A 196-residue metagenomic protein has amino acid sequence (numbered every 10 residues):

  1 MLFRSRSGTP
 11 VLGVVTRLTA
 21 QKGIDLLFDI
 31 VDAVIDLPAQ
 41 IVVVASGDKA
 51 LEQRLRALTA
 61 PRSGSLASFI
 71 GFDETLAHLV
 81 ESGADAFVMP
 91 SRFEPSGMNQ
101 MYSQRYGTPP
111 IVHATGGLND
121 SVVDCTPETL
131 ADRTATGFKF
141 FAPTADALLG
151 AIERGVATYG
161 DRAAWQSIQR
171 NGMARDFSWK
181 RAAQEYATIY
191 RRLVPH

Functional and structural regions predicted by a protein language model:
M1-L2: Short, small-residue-biased leader/transition segments that mark boundaries at the very start of proteins
R6-K22: Conserved donor-binding/catalytic core segment of Leloir-type glycosyltransferases
L12-T16, V44, P90: Short hydrophobic "strand-cap" motifs at the C-terminus of beta-strands
T19-D32: A conserved mid-protein helix/loop that constitutes part of the nucleotide-sugar donor-binding site
P38-L79: Nucleotide-activated donor-binding/catalytic signature segment of Leloir-type glycosyltransferases, i.e., the conserved
L79-S167, M173-A174: Catalytic binding pocket for nucleotide-activated donors in carbohydrate/polymer assembly enzymes
K180-H196: C-terminal alpha-helical cap of glycosyltransferases
